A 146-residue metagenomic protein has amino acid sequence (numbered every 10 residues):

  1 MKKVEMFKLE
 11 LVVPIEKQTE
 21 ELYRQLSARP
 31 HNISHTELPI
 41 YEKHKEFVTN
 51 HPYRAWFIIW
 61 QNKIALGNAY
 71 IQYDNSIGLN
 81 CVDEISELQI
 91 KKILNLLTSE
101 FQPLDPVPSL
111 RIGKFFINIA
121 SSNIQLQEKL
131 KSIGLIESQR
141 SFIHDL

Functional and structural regions predicted by a protein language model:
E5-L22: A short beta-loop-alpha structural element at the N-terminal edge of CoA-dependent acyl/N-acetyltransferase catalytic
V13, R24-E37: Helix-loop element at the rim of GNAT/NAT acetyltransferase active sites that forms part of the acceptor-substrate
E37-R54: Active-site rim helix/loop that mediates acceptor-substrate recognition in acyltransferases
A55-G67: Conserved beta-hairpin
Q72-K91, N118, R140-F142: Conserved acetyl-CoA binding element of GNAT-fold acetyltransferases
I85-D105, E128, S132: Conserved acetyl-CoA-binding loop-helix of GNAT-fold acetyltransferases
P108-Q127, H144-D145: Conserved beta-strand-loop-alpha-helix junction that forms the acyl-donor binding cleft
I136-L146: Conserved catalytic-core motifs of GNAT/GCN5-like acyltransferases
